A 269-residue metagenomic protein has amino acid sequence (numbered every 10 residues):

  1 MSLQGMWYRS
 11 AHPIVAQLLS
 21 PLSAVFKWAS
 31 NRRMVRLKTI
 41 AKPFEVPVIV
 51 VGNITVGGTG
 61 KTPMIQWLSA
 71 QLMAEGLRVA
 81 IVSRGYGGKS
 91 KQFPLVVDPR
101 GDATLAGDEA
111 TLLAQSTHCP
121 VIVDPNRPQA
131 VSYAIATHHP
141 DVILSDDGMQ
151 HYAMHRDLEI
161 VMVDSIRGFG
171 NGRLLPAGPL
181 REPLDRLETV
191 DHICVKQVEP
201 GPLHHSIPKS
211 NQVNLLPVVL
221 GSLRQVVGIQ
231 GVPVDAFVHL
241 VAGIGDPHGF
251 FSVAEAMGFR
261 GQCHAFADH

Functional and structural regions predicted by a protein language model:
M1-R9, G168-H269: C-terminal accessory "lid"/substrate-recognition subdomains
S2-P47: A transmembrane-helix-recognition feature enriched in membrane-embedded lipid enzymes and envelope glyco-/phospholipid
N31-P99: Walker A (P-loop) phosphate-binding motif
W67, Q71, D146, V253: Rossmann-fold NAD(P)-dependent oxidoreductase module
M73, Q115, E255: Anion (oxyanion) recognition and catalysis
L77, H118, F259: Short phosphate-binding/catalytic loops that engage adenosine nucleotides
A80-V82, V161, V238-V241: Conserved beta-strand elements of the Class I
G85-V213, V219: Phosphate/Mg2+-binding loops and adjacent switch elements in nucleotide/diphosphate-handling enzyme cores
